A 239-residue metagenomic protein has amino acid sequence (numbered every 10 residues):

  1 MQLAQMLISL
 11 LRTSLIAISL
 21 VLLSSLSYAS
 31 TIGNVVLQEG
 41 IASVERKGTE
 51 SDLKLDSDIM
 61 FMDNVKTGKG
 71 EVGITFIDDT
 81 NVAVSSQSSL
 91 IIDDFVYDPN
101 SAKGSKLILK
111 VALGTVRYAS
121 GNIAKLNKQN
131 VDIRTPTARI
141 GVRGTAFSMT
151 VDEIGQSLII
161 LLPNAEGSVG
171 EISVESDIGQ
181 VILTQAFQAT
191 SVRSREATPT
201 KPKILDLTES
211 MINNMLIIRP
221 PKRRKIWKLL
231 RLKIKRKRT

Functional and structural regions predicted by a protein language model:
M1-A29, S51-K54, G68, Y97 (+3 more regions): C-terminal interaction modules
S30-G48: Short N-terminal segments immediately surrounding and downstream of signal-peptide cleavage
I41-S43, V72-I74, S89-L90, V116 (+3 more regions): Short beta-strand segments in beta-sandwich/barrel cores
R46-F61, K66-E71: N-terminal post-signal-peptidase region of extra-cytosolic proteins
T49, D78-T80, A138, G179-Q180: Short acidic/polar mixed-charge low-complexity motifs
D52, D56, N81-A83, S89 (+2 more regions): Well-ordered beta-strand positions in beta-sheet-rich domains
V65-V72, V84-I133, P163, S168-I172: Short, small-residue-rich packing micro-motifs
D79, S86-S89, P136-T137, G144 (+1 more regions): Tight coil/turn sites that cap or link beta-strands
